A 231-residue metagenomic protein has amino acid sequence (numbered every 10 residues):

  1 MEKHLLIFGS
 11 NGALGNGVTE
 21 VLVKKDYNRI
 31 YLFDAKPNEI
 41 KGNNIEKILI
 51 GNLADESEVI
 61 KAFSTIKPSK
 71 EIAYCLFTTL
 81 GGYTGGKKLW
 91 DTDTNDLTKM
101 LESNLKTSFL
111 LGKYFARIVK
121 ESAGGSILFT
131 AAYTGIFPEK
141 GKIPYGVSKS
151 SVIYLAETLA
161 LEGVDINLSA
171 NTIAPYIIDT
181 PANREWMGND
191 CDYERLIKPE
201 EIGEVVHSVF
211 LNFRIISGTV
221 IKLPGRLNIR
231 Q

Functional and structural regions predicted by a protein language model:
N11, G15-E20: N-terminal Rossmann NAD(P)H-binding glycine-rich loop of SDR-like oxidoreductase domains
I60, G81-T98, G141: Conserved mid-core segment of classical short-chain dehydrogenase/reductases
W90-F109, L128, V152: Catalytic Tyr-X3-Lys loop
G112, S148: Active-site helix of classical SDR
R117, A160-E162: Alpha-helical segment proximal to the catalytic Tyr-Lys
A132: Residue(s) in the substrate-gating loop at a strand-loop-helix junction that position the organic substrate next
I153, G163-I178, I215-L223: Conserved Rossmann-fold SDR core element
T172, C191-Q231: C-terminal helical subdomain
